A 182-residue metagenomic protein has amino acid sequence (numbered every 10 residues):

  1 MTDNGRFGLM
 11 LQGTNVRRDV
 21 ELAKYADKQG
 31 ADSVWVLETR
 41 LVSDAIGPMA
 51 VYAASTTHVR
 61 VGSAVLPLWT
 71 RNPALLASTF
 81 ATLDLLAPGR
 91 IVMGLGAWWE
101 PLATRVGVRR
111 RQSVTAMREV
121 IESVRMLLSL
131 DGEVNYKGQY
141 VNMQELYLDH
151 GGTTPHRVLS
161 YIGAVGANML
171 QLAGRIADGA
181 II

Functional and structural regions predicted by a protein language model:
M1-A64, V158: N-terminal beta1-alpha1-beta2 module of alpha/beta enzyme domains
T2-G5, A77-G179: Internal, glycine-rich beta/alpha segment that forms the wall or movable "lid" of small-molecule/cofactor binding
Q12-T14, T39, L66-L68, G96-E100 (+1 more regions): Active-site beta-loop-alpha junctions enriched in small/polar residues
W35, R60, V92-G94, I181-I182: Conserved beta-strand positions in the central sheet of alpha/beta enzyme cores
L41-D44, L75, A116: Short acidic-hydrophobic sequence patches enriched in Asp/Glu that either
S43-D44, R71, E100-A103: Generic structural signal for helix capping and beta-alpha/helix-loop junctions
A53-A54, A74, G152: Short glycine-biased active-site loop of nucleotidyltransferases that positions the nucleotide triphosphate and helps
G62-L75: Structural motif corresponding to the early beta-alpha repeats
